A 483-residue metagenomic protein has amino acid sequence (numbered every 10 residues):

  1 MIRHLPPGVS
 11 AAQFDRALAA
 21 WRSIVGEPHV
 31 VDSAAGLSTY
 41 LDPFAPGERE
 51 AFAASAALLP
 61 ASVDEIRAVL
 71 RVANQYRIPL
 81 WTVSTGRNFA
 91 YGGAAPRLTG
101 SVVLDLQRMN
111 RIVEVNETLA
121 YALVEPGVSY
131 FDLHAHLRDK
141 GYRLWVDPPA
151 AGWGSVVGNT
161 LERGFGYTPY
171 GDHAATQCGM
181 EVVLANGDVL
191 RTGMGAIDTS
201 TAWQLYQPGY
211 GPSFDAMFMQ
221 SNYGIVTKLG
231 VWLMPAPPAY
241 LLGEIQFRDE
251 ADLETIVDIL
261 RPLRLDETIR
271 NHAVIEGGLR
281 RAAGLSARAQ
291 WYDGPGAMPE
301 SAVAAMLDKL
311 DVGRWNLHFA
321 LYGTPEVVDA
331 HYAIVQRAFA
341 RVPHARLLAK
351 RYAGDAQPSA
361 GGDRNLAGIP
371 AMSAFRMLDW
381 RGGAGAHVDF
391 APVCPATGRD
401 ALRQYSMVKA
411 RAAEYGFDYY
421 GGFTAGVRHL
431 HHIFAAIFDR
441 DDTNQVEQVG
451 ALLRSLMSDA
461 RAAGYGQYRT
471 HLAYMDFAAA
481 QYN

Functional and structural regions predicted by a protein language model:
I2-S10, R16, V25-E27, P46-A56 (+7 more regions): Conserved glycine-rich FAD pyrophosphate-binding loop
A20-F44: Conserved oxyanion/phosphate-binding beta-strand-loop segments in alpha/beta enzyme cores
L41-R143, S155-F165: Long, structured ligand/cofactor-binding scaffold of large enzymes
A61, I245-A251, F319-V327, F390-G398 (+1 more regions): Short beta-strand-to-loop capping motifs
E65-A68, D132, E250-V257, P325-I334 (+2 more regions): Short, conserved charged micro-motifs
I112-V115, V124-D266: FAD-binding subdomain of flavoenzyme oxidoreductases
Y240-L242, Q246-D249, T255-I256, L263 (+1 more regions): A conserved active-site cap/scaffold subdomain adjacent to cofactor or substrate pockets
T255-P299, D400-Y415, V449-M457: Short amphipathic alpha-helix segments
